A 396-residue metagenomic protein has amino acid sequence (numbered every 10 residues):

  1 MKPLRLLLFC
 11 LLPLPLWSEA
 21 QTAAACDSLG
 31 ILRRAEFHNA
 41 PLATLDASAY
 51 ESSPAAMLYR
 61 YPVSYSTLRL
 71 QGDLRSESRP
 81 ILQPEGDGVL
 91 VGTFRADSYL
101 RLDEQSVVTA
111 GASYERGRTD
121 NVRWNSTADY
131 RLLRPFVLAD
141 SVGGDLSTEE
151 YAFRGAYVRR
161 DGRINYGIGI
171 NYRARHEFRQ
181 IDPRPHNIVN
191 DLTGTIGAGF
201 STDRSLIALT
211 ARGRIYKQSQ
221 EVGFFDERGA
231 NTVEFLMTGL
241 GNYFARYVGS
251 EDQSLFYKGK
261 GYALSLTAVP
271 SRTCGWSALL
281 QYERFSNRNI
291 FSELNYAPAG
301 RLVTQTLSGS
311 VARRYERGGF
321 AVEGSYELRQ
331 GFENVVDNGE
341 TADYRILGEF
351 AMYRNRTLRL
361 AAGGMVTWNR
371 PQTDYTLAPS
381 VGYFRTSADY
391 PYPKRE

Functional and structural regions predicted by a protein language model:
M1-S28, C274: Bacterial Sec-dependent N-terminal signal peptides
A20-D120: N-terminal, post-signal peptide beta-strand-biased segments of exported outer-membrane/organellar beta-barrel and other
P62-L68, E104-A110, G162-I168, D203-L209 (+4 more regions): Outer-envelope beta-barrel architecture signal
L70-S78, Y114-R118, R159-R163, Y172-H176 (+6 more regions): Transmembrane beta-strands of outer-membrane beta-barrel pores
P80-P84, V137-G143, F178-R184, G249-S254 (+3 more regions): Extracellular loop and loop/strand-boundary signature of outer-membrane beta-barrel proteins
E85-G92, D145-R160, G167-N171, E177 (+5 more regions): Outer-membrane beta-barrel transmembrane strands
R123-V137, R212-K258, S286-A299: Short, flexible helix-coil linker/hinge segments at the edges of structured domains or between repeats
K258-I290, G300-E396: Exposed, low-structure sequence patches enriched in small/polar residues
